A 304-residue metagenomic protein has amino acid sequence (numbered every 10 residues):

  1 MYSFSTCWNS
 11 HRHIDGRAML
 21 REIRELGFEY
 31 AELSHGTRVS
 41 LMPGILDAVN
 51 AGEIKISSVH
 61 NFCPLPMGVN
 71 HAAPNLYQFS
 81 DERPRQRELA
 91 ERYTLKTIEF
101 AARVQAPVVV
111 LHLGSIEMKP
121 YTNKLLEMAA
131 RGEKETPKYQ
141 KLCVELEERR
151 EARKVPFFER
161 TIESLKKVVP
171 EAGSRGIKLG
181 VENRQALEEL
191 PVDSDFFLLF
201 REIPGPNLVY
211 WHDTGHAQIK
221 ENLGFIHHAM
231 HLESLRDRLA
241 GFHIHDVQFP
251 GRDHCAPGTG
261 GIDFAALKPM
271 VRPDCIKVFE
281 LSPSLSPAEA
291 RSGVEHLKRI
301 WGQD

Functional and structural regions predicted by a protein language model:
M1-R24, V39, G44, N50-G52 (+4 more regions): Histidine-acidic metal/acid-base catalytic patches
M1-T97, A102-A106, L125-K138, F158 (+3 more regions): N-terminal pre-domain/capping segments
E29-H35, G180-E182, V278-E280: Short catalytic-loop micro-motif centered on adjacent basic/acidic residues
H35, N61, L113-G114, R184 (+1 more regions): Active-site loop/turn elements of alpha/beta-hydrolase fold enzymes, especially the short glycine-/histidine-rich
P66, I116, A217: Active-site beta-alpha loop architecture of Rossmann-like, nucleotide-cofactor-dependent enzymes
A73-P74, Q140-E145, H243-Q248: Short, basic/glycine-rich phosphate-binding loops at helix/coil junctions that contact nucleotide phosphates
F79-V209: Active-site acidic/histidine proton-transfer and metal-coordination neighborhood in alpha/beta enzyme cores
